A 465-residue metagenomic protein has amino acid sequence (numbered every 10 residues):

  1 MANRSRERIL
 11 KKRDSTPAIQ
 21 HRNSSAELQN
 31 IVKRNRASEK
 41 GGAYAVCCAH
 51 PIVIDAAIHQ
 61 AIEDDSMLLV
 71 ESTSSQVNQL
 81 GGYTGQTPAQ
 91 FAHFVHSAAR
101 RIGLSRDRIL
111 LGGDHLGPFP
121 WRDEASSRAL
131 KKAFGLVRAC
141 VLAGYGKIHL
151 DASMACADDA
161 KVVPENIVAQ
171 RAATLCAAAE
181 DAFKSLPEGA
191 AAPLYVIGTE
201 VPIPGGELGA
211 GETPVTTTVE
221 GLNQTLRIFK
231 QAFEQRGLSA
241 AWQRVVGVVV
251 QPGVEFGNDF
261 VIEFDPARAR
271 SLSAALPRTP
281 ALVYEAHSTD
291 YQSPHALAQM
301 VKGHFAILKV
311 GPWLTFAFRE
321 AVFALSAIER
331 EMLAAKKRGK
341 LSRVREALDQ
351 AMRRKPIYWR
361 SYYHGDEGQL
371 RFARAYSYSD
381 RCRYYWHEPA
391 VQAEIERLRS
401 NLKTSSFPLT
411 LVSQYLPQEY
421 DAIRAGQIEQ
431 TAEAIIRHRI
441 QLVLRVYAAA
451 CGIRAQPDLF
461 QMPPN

Functional and structural regions predicted by a protein language model:
I9-A43: N-terminal amphipathic alpha-helix/helix-capping segment at the start of soluble metabolic enzymes
K40-P51, G117-K131, T213-T216, V283-H287: Active-site mouth loops of central-metabolism enzymes
G42-C47, L68-E71, I109-D114, G146-L150 (+4 more regions): Hydrophobic faces of well-ordered beta-strands that scaffold small-molecule active sites in alpha/beta enzyme cores
C48-V53, Y83-F94, R122-A139, A169-R171: Glycine-rich anion/phosphate-binding loops
A57, D114, D151, M300: Conserved, mostly hydrophobic/aromatic
L68-T87, L150-E165, G257-N258: Glycine-rich, proline-tolerant flexible connector loops at the mouths of alpha/beta enzymes
Q86-D107, L111-G113, E165-G189, P266-P280: Alpha-helix-loop-beta-strand connector modules within alpha/beta enzyme cores
S273-D458: Flexible, acidic glycine-rich loops studded with aromatic residues
